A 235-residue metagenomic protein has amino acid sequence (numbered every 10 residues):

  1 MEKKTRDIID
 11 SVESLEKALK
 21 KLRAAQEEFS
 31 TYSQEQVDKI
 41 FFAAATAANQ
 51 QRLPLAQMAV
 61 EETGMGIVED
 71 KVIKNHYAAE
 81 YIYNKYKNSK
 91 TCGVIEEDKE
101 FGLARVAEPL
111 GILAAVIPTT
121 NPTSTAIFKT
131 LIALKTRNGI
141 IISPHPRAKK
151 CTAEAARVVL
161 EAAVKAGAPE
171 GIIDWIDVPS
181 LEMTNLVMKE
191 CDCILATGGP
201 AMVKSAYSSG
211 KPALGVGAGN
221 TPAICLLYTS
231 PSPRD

Functional and structural regions predicted by a protein language model:
M1-A104: N-terminal Rossmann-like NAD(P)+-binding subdomain of aldehyde/semialdehyde dehydrogenases
V37, T136, S232: Conserved donor-binding/catalytic loop of nucleotide-activated donor transferases
I40-F41, I117, P233: Generic short alpha-helical hydrophobic face used as a protein-protein interaction/packing hotspot
D70, N75-Y77, P122, S209 (+1 more regions): Amphipathic, positively biased hydrophobic alpha-helical segments used for protein targeting and membrane insertion
V94-L227: Rossmann-like NAD(P) dinucleotide-binding subdomain of oxidoreductase/dehydrogenase enzymes
Y228-D235: Conserved small/polar residues in nucleotide/adenosyl-binding loops
